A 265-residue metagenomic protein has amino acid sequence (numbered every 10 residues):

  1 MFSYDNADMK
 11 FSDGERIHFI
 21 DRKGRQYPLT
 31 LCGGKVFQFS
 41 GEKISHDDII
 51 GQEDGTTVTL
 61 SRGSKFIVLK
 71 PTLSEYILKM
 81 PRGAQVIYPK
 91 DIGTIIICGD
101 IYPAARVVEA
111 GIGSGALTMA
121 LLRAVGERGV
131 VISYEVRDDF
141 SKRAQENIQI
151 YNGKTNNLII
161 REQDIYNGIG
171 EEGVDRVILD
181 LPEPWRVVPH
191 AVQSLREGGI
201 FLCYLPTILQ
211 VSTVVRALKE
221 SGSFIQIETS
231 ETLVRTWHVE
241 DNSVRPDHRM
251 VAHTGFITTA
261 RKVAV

Functional and structural regions predicted by a protein language model:
M1-K70: N-terminal auxiliary segments of SAM/dcSAM-dependent transferases
A7-M9, K79-I92: Conserved SAM-binding loop and adjacent beta-strand
I97-Y102, A124, N152, I169 (+1 more regions): Glycine-rich helix-loop-beta junction characteristic of Rossmann-like nucleotide cofactor-binding loops
I101, R123-V130, E197, F224: Conserved S-adenosyl-L-methionine
Y102-G113: Conserved class I S-adenosyl-L-methionine
S114-E127, Q193: Conserved SAM-binding loop of SAM-dependent methyltransferases across substrates and taxa, primarily the Class I
Y134-P184: S-adenosyl-L-methionine
V188-F256: C-terminal substrate-binding/active-site "lid" region of AdoMet-derived donor-dependent transferases
